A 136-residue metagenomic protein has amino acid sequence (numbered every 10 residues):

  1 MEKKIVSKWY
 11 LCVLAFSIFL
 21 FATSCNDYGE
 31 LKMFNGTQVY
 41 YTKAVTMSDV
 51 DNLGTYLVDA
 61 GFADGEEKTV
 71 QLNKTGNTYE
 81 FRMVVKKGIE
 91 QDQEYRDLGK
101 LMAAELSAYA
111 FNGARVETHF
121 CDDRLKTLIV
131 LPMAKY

Functional and structural regions predicted by a protein language model:
E2-C12: Bacterial N-terminal signal peptides that target proteins for export
F21-S24: C-terminal motif of bacterial Sec signal peptides marking the signal peptidase cleavage site
N26-Y28: Bacterial signal peptide processing site
L31, A60-K87: Short edge beta-strands and adjacent turn/loop segments
F34-N52: Post-signal peptide N-terminal segment of mature Sec-exported envelope proteins
L53-V58, F62-A63, I89-G113: Short, non-transmembrane amphipathic alpha-helical segments
K87-E90, L125-K126: Solvent-exposed loop/turn segments at secondary-structure junctions within structured extracellular/periplasmic domains
L106-P132: A short amphipathic beta-strand at an alpha->beta junction
